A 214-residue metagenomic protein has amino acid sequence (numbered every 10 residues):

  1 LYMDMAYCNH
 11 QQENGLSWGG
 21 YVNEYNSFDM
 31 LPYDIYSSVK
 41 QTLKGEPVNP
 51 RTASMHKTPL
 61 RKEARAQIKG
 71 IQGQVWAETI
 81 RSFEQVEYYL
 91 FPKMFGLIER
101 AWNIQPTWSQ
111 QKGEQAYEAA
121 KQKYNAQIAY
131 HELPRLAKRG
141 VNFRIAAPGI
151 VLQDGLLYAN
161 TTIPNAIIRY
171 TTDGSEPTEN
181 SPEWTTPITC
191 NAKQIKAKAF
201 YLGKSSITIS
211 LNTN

Functional and structural regions predicted by a protein language model:
L1-I150: Flexible, acidic glycine-rich loops studded with aromatic residues
E114-N214: Short, compositionally stereotyped local motifs that mark structural "simplifiers"
